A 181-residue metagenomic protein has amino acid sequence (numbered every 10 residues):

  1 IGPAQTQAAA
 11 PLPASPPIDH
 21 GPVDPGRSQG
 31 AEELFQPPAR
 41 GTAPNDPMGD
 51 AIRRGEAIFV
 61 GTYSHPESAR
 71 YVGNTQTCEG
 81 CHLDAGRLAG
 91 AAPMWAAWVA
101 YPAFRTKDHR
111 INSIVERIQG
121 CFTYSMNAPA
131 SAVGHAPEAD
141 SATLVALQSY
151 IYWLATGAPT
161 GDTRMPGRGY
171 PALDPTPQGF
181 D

Functional and structural regions predicted by a protein language model:
I1-S64, A103-D181: Post-cleavage N-terminal segment of exported redox proteins
G55, T75-G86, L147, D181: The canonical Cys-X-X-Cys-His
G61-Q76: Local sequence-structure signature of Cys/Sec-based thiol-disulfide redox active-site neighborhoods
H82-A89, M126, A155: Short alpha-helix boundary/capping elements
G90-A96: Short cysteine/histidine-rich zinc-coordinating motifs and their immediately flanking basic loops
A97-A103: Catalytic and substrate-binding regions of cell-wall glycan-acting enzymes that process beta-1,4-linked
